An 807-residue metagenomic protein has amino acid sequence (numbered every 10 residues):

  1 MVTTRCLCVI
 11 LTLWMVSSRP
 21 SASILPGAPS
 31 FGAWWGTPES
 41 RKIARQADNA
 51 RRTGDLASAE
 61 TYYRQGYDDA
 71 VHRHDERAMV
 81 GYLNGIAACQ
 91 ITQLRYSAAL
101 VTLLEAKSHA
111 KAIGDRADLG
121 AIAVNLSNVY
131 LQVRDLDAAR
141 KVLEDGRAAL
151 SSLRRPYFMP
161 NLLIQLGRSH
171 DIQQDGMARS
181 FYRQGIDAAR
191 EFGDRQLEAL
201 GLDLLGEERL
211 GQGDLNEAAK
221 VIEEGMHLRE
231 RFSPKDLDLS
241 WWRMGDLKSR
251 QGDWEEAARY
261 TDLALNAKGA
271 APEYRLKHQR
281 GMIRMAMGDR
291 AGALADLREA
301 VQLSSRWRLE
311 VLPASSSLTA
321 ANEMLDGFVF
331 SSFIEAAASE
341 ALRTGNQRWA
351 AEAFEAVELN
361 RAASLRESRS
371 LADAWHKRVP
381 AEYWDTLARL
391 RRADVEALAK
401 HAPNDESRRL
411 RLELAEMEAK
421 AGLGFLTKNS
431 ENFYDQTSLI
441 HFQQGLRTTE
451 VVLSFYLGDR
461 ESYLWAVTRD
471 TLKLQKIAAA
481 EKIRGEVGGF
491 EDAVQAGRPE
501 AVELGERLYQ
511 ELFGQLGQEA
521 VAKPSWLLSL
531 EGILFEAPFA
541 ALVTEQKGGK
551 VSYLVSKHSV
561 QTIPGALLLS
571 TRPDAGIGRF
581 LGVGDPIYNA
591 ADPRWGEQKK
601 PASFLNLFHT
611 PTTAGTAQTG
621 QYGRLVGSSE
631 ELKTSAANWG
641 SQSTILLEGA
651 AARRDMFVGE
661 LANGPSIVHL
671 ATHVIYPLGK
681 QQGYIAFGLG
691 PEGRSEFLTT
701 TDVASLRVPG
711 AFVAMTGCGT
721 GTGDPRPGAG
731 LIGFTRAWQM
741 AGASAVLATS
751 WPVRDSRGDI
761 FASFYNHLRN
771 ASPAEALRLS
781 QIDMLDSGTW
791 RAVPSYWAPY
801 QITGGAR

Functional and structural regions predicted by a protein language model:
R41-R52, A78-T92, A117-Q132, Y157-D171 (+4 more regions): Conserved alpha-helical positions within TPR/SEL1-like repeat arrays
G54, L94, R134, Q173-Q174 (+3 more regions): Residue-level detector of the short coil/turn that links helix A to helix B within each tetratricopeptide repeat
A59, Q65-G66, A99-A106, A139-G146 (+8 more regions): Tetratricopeptide repeat
L143, I222, G489, G532-L534 (+2 more regions): A domain-level signal for caspase-like cysteine endopeptidase catalytic cores and their zymogen-processing architecture
R290-Y553, L568-L605: Amphipathic alpha-helical protein-protein interaction segments
S666-S763: Catalytic cores of nucleophile-dependent amide-cleaving enzymes
S756-R807: An often Trp-containing, charged/polar helix-loop segment at the C-terminal end of enzyme catalytic cores
